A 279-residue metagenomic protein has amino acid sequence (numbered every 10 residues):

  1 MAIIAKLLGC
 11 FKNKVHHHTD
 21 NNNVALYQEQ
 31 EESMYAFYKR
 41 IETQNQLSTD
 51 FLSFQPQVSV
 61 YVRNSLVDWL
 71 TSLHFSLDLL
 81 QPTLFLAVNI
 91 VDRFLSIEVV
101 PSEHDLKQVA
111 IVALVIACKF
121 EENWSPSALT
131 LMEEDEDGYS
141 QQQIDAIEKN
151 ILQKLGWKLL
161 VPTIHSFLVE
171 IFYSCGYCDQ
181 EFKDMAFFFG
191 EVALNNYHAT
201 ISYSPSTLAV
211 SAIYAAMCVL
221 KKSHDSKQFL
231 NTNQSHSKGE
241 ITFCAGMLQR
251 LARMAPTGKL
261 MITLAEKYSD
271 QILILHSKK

Functional and structural regions predicted by a protein language model:
M1-K279: Acidic, serine/threonine-rich low-complexity regulatory regions at protein termini of eukaryotic cell-cycle
